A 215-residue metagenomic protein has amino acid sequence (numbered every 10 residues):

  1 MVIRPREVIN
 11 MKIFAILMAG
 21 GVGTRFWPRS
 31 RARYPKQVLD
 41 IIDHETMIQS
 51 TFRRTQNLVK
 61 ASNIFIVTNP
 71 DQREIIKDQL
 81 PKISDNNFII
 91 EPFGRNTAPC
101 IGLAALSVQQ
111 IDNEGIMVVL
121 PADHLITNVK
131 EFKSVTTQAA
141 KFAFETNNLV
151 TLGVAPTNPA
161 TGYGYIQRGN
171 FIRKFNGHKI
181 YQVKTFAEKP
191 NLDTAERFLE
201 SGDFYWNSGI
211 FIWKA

Functional and structural regions predicted by a protein language model:
I3-L17, R25-P28, A32, D43-P121 (+2 more regions): Conserved N-terminal catalytic core of the sugar/cofactor nucleotidyltransferase
A19-G20, A122, P156, A215: Residues immediately flanking
G21-T24, D123, Y163-Y165, I210: Gly/Ser/Thr-rich helix-start
R33-L39: Short alpha-helical oligomerization interface
Q37, F93, N207: Generic anion/oxyanion-binding catalytic loop in active/binding sites
Q37, N87, Q182-T185: Conserved beta-strand segments of alpha/beta enzyme cores
V38, I48, A104, D123 (+2 more regions): Residue-level signal for inorganic ion chemistry
V129-A215: Conserved core of the sugar-phosphate nucleotidyltransferase
